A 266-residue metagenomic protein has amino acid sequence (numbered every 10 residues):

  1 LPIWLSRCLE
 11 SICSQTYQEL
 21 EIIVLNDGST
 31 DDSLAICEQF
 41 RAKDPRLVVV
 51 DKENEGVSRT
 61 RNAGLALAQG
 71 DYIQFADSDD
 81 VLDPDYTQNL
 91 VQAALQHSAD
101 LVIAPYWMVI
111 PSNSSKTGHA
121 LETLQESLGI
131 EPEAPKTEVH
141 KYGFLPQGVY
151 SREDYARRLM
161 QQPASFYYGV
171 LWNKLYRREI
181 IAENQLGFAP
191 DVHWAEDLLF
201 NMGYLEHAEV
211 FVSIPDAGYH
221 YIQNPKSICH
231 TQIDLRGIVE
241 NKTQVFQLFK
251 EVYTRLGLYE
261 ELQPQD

Functional and structural regions predicted by a protein language model:
L1-S14: Short, well-formed alpha-helical segments that are part of the catalytic scaffolds of diverse glycosyltransferases
S11, E21, L199: Cell-envelope/extracellular polymer assembly enzymes that use nucleotide-activated donors
I12, D27-G28, E55, S78: Conserved short acidic donor-positioning loop in nucleotide-sugar-dependent glycosyltransferases
N26-A35: A conserved acidic beta->alpha catalytic loop
K52-A68: Glycine-rich, basic loop-to-helix element that forms the pyrophosphate-binding segment of sugar-nucleotide handling
I73: Short aromatic/hydrophobic "clamp" motif used to bind/position activated sugar donors
V81-I214, Y219-G237: Donor-binding/catalytic cores of nucleotide-activated saccharide and glycerol-phosphate transferases/polymerases
E240-Q265: C-terminal, non-catalytic tails of nucleotide-sugar-dependent glycosyltransferases
